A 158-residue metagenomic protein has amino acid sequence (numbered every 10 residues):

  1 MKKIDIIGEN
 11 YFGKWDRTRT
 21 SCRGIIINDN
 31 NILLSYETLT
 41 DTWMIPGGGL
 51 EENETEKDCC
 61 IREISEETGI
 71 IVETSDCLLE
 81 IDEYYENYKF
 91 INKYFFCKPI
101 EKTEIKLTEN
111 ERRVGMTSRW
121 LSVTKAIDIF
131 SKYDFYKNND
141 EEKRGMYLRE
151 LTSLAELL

Functional and structural regions predicted by a protein language model:
M1-R23: Acidic, metal-coordinating catalytic segment for phosphate/diphosphate chemistry, firing primarily on the Nudix
T20-C22, N30, I91-K93, M116: Change "...and in nucleic-acid phosphodiester-cleaving endonucleases..." to "...and in nucleic-acid processing enzymes
I26-D29, C97-P99: Active-site beta-strand termini and strand-to-loop segments that position acidic
I27-E66: Conserved Nudix-box catalytic region and its N-terminal flanking loop in Nudix hydrolases and closely related
D41, E111-L158: Nudix hydrolase/Nudix homology domain
P46-G48, L107, S131-Y133: Short acidic, glycine/proline-rich loop/turn micro-motifs
I71-E80: A short coil-to-beta-strand element that immediately follows conserved catalytic motifs
E83-K106, R119, V123-T124: Active-site-adjacent beta-strand/loop module that shapes the phosphate/pyrophosphate-binding cleft
